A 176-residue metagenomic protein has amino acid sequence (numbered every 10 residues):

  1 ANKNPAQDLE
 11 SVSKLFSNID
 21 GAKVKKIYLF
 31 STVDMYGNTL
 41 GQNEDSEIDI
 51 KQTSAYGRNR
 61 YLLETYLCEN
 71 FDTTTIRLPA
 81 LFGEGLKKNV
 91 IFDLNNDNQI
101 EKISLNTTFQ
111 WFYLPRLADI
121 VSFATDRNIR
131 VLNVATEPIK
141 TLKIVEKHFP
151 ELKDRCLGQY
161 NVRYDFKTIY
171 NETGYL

Functional and structural regions predicted by a protein language model:
N2-L29, Q42: NAD(P)-cofactor binding segment of oxidoreductase domains
E10-K14, L40-I76, A80: Catalytic helix-loop patch of NAD(P)-dependent Rossmann-fold dehydrogenases
S13-F16, L114-S122: Short, amphipathic alpha-helical "lid/cap" segments that border enzyme active or binding sites
L29-Q42, L81-G85: Conserved catalytic-site region of short-chain dehydrogenase/reductase
T39-Q42, G85-I91, K143-K147: Short aromatic-enriched loop/helix-cap "lid" or pocket-rim segments at secondary-structure transitions that line
T65-Q110, R116: NAD(P)-dependent short-chain dehydrogenase/reductase
I120-E172: Mid/C-terminal beta-alpha module of Rossmann-like enzyme folds, strongest in SDR-family dehydrogenases/epimerases
